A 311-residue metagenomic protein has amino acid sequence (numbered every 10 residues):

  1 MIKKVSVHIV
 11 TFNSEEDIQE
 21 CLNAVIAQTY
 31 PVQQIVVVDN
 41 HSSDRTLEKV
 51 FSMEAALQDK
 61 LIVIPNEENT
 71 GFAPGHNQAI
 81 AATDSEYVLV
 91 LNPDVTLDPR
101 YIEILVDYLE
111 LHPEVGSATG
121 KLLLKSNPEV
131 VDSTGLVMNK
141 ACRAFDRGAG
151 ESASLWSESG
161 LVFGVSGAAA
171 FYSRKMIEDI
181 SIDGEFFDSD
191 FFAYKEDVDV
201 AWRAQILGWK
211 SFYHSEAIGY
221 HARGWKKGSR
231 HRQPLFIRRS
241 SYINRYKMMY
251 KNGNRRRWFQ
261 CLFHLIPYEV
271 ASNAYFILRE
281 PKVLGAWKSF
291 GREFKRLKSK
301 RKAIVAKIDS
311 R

Functional and structural regions predicted by a protein language model:
N23-V32: Short, acidic, metal-binding catalytic loop of nucleotide-sugar glycosyltransferases
A24, D39-E48, E68: A conserved acidic beta->alpha catalytic loop
Q33-H41, I62-N66: Short beta-strand/loop segment that forms part of the nucleotide-sugar
P65-T83, P93, I104: Glycine-rich, basic loop-to-helix element that forms the pyrophosphate-binding segment of sugar-nucleotide handling
V88: Short aromatic/hydrophobic "clamp" motif used to bind/position activated sugar donors
T96-N139: Conserved donor NDP-sugar-binding/catalytic core segment of glycosyltransferases
F163-I218: A short, conserved alpha-helix in the catalytic core of glycosyltransferases
K210-S299: Active-site-adjacent helix/loop segment of glycosyltransferases that harbors family-specific signature motifs
